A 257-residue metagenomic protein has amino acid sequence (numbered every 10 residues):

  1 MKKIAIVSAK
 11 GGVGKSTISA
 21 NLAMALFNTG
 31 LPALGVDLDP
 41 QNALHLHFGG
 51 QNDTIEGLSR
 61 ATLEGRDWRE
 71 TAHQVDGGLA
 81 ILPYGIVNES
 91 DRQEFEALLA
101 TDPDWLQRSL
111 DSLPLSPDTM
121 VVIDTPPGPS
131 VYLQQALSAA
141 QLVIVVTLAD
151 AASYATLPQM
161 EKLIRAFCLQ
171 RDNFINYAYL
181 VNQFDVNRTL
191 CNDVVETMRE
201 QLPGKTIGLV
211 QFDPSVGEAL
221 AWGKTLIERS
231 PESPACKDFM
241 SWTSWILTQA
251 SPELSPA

Functional and structural regions predicted by a protein language model:
M1-K3, E253-A257: Acidic-aromatic/histidine active-site loop/patch
K2-P40: Walker A/P-loop phosphate-binding motif and the immediately C-terminal alpha-helix
N21, A25, H47, Q135: Active-site signature of alpha/beta-hydrolase-fold catalytic machinery across serine- and Asp/Cys-nucleophile hydrolases
N28-L34, L115-Q211: Conserved catalytic-core segment of NTP-binding enzymes
Q41-I81, I207: Phosphate-binding loop that captures ATP/GTP phosphates
P83-S130: Cytosolic-facing regulatory segments adjacent to core modules
L220-D238: C-terminal boundary of histidine-terminating zinc-finger modules
S241-E253: C-terminal alpha-helix
